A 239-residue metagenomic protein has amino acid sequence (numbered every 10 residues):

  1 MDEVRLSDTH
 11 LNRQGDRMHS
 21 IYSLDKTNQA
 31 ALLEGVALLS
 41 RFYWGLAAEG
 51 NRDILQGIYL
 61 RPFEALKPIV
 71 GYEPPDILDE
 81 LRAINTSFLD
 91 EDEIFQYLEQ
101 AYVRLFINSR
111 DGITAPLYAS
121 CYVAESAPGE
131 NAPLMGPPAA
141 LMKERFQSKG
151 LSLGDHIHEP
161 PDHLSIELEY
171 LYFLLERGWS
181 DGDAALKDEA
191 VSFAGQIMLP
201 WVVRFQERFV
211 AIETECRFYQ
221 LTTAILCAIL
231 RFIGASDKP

Functional and structural regions predicted by a protein language model:
D2-P239: Surface/interface-facing alpha-helical segments and adjacent flexible terminal/loop regions used for partner/assembly
